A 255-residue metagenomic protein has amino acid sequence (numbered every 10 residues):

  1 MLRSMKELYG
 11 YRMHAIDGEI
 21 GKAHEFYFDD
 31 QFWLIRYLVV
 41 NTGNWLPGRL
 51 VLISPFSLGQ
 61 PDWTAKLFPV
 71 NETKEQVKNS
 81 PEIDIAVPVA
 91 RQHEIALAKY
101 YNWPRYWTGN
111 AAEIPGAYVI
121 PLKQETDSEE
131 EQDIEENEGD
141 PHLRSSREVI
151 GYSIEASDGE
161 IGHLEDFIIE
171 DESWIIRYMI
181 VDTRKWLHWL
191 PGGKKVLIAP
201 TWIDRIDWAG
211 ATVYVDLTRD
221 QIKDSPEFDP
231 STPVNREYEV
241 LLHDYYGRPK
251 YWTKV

Functional and structural regions predicted by a protein language model:
M1-V255: Peripheral interaction segments used for macromolecular assembly
